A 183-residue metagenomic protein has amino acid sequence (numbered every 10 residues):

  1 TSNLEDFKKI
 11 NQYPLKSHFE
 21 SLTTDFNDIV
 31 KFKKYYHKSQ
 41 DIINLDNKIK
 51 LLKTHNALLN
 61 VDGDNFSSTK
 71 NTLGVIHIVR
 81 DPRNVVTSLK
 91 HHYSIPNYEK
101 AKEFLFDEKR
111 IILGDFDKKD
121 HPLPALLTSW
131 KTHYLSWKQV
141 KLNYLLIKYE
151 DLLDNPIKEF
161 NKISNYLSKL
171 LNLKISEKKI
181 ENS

Functional and structural regions predicted by a protein language model:
T1-I147: PAPS-dependent sulfotransferase catalytic domain
H91, I95, N165, K169-L173: Short, well-ordered loop/turn and helix-capping segments at boundaries between secondary-structure elements and domains
V140-Y166: Phosphate-binding beta-loop-alpha motif at adenosine-nucleotide cofactor sites
I180-S183: PAPS-dependent sulfotransferase catalytic core
